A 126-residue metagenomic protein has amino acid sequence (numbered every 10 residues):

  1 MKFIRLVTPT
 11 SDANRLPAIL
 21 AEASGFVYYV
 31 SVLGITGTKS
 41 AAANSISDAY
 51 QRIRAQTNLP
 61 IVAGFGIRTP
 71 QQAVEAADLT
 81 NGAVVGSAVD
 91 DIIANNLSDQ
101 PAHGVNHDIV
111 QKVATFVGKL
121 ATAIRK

Functional and structural regions predicted by a protein language model:
M1-L6, R54-G64: Short beta-strand/loop segments at the ligand-binding rim of alpha/beta enzyme cores
M1-T38: Conserved anion-binding
S11-A21, Q56, A63, I67-A83: Catalytic cores of alpha/beta
D12-P17, T36-Q51, P70-A73, N96-V105 (+1 more regions): Active-site-adjacent beta->alpha loops and helix N-cap segments on the catalytic face of soluble alpha/beta enzymes
A18, R52, E75, A88 (+2 more regions): Alpha-helical scaffold segments in soluble metabolic enzymes
Y29-G37, G66, L79-D99: Glycine-rich phosphate-binding active-site loops on the catalytic face of alpha/beta enzymes
S47-T57, V117-K126: Surface-exposed amphipathic alpha-helices with a cationic face
D90-K126: C-terminal helical cap(s) of enzyme catalytic domains, especially alpha/beta-barrels
